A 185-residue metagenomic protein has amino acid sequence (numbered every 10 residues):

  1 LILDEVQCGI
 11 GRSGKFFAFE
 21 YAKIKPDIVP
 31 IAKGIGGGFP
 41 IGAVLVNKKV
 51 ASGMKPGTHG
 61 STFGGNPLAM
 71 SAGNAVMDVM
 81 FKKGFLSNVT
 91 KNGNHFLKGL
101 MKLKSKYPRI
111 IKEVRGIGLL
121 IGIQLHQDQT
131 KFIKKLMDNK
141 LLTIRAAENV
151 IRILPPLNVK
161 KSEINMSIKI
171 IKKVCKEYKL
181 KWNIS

Functional and structural regions predicted by a protein language model:
L1-S185: Conserved N-terminal phosphate-binding loop of PLP-dependent enzymes in the Aspartate aminotransferase
